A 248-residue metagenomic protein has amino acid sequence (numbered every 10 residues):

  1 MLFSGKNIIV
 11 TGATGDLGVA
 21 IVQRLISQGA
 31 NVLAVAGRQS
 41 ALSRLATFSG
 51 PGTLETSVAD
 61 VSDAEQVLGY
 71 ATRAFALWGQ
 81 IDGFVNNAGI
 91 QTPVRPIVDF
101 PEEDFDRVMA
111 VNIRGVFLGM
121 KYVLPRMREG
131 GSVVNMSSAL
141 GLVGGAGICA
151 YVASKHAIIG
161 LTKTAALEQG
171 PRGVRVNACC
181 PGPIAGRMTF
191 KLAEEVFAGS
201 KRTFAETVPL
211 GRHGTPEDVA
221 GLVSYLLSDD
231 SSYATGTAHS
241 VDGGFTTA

Functional and structural regions predicted by a protein language model:
T14-G15: Conserved glycine-rich cofactor-binding loop
Q28-R44: Conserved glycine-rich Rossmann-like NAD(P)H-binding loop of the short-chain dehydrogenase/reductase
Q91-V94, V143, S224, T235-A248: Short C-terminal tail/terminal secondary-structure segment of NAD(P)H-dependent dehydrogenase/reductase domains
R95-I97, P101-D106, S200, F204: Substrate-binding pocket helix/loop in short-chain dehydrogenase/reductase
M120, S154, T162: Active-site helix of classical SDR
S138: Residue(s) in the substrate-gating loop at a strand-loop-helix junction that position the organic substrate next
G170, R175, A234-G236: Short, small/polar-rich loop/turn modules that mediate ligand/substrate recognition or access, typified
